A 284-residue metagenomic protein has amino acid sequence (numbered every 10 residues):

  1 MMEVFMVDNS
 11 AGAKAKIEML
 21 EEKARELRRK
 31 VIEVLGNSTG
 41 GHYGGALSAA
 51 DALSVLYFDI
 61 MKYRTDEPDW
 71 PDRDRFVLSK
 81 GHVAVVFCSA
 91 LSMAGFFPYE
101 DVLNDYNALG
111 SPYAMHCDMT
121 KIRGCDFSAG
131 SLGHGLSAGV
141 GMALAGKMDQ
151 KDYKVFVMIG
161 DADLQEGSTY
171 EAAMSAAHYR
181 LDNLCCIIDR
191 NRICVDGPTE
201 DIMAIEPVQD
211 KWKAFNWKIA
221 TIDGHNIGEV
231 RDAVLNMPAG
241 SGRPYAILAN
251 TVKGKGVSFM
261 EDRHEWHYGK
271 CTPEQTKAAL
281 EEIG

Functional and structural regions predicted by a protein language model:
M2-L27: N-terminal hydrophobic or amphipathic helices/low-complexity stretches enriched in small/hydrophobic/Pro/Gly
K23-G40, D189-N191: N-terminal capping segment at the start of a domain
V31-V34, A46-H178: Cofactor-binding active-site loop characterized by glycine-rich and histidine/acidic residues
D51, H82-V83, F87, N191-R192 (+2 more regions): Glycine-rich beta-alpha junction loops
V77, C185, T221, A246-L248: Structured core elements
C88-S89, D118, S168-Y170, D196-E200 (+2 more regions): Short acidic, glycine/serine/threonine-rich loops at helix termini
G124, S128-A239: Thiamine diphosphate
I227, R231-G284: Glycine/aspartate-rich loop-and-adjacent alpha/beta segment that forms the canonical ThDP
